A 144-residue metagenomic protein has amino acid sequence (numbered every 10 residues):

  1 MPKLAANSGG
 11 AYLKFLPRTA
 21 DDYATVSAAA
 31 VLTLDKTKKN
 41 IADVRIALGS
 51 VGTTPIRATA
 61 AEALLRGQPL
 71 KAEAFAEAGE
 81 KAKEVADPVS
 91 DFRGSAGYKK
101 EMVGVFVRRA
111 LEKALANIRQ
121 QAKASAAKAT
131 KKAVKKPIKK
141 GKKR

Functional and structural regions predicted by a protein language model:
M1-R144: C-terminal structural segment of proteins
